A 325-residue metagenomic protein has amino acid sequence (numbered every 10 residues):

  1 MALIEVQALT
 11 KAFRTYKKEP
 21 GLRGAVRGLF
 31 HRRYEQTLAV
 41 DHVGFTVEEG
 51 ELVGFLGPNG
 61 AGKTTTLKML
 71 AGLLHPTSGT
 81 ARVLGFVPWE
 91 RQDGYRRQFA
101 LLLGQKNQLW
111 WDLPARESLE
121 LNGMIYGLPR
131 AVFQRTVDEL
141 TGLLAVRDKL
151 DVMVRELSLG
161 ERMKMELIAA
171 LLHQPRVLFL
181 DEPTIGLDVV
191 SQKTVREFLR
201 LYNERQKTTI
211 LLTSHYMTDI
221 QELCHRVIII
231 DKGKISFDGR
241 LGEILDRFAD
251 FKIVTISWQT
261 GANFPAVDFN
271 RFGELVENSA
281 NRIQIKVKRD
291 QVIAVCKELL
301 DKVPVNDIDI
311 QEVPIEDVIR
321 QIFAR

Functional and structural regions predicted by a protein language model:
G21-L29, E120, M124, A131-K149: Conserved ABC ATPase "signature" region
Q174: Conserved catalytic motifs of ABC-family nucleotide-binding domains
L178-E182: Catalytic Walker B motif of ABC-type/P-loop ATPase nucleotide-binding domains
R196-K286: ABC transporter nucleotide-binding domain
I253-R325: Short, charged/small-residue-rich alpha-helical element at the C-terminal edge of ABC transporter nucleotide-binding
